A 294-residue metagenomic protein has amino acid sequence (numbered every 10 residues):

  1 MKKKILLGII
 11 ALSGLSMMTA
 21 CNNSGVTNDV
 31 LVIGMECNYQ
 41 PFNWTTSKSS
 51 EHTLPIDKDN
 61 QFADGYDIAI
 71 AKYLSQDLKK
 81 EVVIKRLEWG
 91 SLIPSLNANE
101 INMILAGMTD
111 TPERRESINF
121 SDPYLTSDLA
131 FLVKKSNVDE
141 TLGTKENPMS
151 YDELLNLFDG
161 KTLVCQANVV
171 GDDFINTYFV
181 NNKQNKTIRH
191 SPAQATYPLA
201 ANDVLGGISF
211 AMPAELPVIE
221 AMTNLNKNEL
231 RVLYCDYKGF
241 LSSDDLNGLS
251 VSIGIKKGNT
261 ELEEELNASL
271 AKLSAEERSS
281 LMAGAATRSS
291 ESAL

Functional and structural regions predicted by a protein language model:
M17-A20: C-terminal motif of bacterial Sec signal peptides marking the signal peptidase cleavage site
N22-S24: Bacterial signal peptide processing site
V26-M108, E116, A193: Extracytoplasmic small-molecule ligand-binding "clamshell" domains of the periplasmic binding protein/Venus flytrap
C37-N38, L125-V133, L216, N226-L270 (+1 more regions): Periplasmic-binding protein-like
T46-K58, A71-K79, D152-D159, Q166-A195 (+2 more regions): Ligand-binding cleft/hinge of the Venus flytrap
Q76, E81-L157, D236-L246: Acidic, polar ligand-binding/catalytic clefts
G90-N97, G107-S117, D173-N182, N202-N247: A ligand-binding cleft/hinge motif common to bilobed small-molecule-binding domains
K145-N147, Y151-R189, E264-L294: Ligand-binding clefts/hinges and TM-proximal coupling segments of bilobed small-molecule sensing domains
